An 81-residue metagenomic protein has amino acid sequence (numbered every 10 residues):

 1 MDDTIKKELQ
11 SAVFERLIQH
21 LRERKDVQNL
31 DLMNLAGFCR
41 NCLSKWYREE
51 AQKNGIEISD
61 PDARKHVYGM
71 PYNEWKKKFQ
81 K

Functional and structural regions predicted by a protein language model:
M1-K81: Domain-level signature for proteins that mediate thiol-based redox and metal-cofactor handling
